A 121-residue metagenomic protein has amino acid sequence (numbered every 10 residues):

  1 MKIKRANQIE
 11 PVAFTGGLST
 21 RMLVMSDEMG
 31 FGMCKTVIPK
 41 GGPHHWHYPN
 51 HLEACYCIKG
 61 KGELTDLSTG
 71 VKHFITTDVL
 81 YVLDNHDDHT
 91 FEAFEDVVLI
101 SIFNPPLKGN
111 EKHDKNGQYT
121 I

Functional and structural regions predicted by a protein language model:
M1-F31, H45, K112-I121: A short, N-terminal "cap"/entry segment at the start of jelly-roll beta-barrel domains of the cupin/DSBH fold
G32-P49: Conserved short histidine dyad/triad with adjacent acidic residue
V37, P49-L64: Short, conserved beta-strand element in jelly-roll/cupin
G42, N50-H51, V79, D87 (+1 more regions): A generic "binding-loop/recognition-motif" signal
P43-H45, G60-T65, L80-Y81: Short beta-strand segments in beta-sandwich/barrel cores
I58-K59, T76, E95: A cytosolic small-molecule/anion-sensing beta-strand core signal
T69-H86: Short acidic-glycine-tyrosine-enriched beta hairpin
N85-G109: Ligand-binding loop in jelly-roll beta-barrel domains
